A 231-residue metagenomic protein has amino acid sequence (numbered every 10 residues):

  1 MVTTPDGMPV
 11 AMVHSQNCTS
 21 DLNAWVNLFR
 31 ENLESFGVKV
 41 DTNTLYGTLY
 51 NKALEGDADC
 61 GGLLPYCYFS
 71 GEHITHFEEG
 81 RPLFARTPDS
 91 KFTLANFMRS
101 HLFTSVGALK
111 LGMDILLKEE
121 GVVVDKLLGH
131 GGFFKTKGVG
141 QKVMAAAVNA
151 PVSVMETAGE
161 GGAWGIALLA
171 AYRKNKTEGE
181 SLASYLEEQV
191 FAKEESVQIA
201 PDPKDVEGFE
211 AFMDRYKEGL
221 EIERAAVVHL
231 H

Functional and structural regions predicted by a protein language model:
M1-L128, F133-H231: Active-site core segments that coordinate phosphate-bearing ligands/cofactors across diverse enzyme families
